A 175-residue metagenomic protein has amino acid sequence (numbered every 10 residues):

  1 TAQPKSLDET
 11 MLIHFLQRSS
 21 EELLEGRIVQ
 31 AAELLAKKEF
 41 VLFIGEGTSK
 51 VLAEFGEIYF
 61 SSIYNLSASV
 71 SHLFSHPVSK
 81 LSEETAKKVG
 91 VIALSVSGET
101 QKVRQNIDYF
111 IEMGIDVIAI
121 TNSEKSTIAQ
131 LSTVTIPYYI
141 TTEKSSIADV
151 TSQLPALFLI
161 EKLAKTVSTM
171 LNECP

Functional and structural regions predicted by a protein language model:
T1-R27: HTH-adjacent hinge/linker in prokaryotic transcriptional regulators
F15-S19, L34, T166: Residues that form generic nucleotide/phosphate-binding pockets
R27-Q30, L171-P175: Active-site phosphate/pyrophosphate-binding segments
V29-A32, S82: Short hydrophobic/charged patches on amphipathic alpha-helices used for structural packing and interfaces
A36-N172: Glycine-rich phosphate-binding loops that contact phosphosugars or nucleotide phosphates
